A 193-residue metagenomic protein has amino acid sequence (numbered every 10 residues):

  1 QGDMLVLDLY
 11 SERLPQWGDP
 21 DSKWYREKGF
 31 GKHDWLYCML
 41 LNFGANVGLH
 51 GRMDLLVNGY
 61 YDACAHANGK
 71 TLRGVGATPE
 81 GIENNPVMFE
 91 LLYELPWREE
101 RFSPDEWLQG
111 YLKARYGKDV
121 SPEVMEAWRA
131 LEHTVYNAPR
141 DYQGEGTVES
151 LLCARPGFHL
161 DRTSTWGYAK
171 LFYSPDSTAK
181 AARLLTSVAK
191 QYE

Functional and structural regions predicted by a protein language model:
Q1, Q143-E145, P156, W166: Feature targets compositionally biased, intrinsically disordered low-complexity regions with long contiguous runs
Q1-S121, M125-E132, N137, C153 (+2 more regions): Catalytic-core regions of glycoside hydrolase
T71, T78, T134, T147 (+3 more regions): Residue-identity detector for threonine
K118, E145-T147, F158: Intrinsically disordered, low-complexity regions
V135-A138, Y142, Y192: Short, flexible helical or helix-coil boundary motifs
R140-G146, S150-L151: Ligand-binding clefts/hinges and TM-proximal coupling segments of bilobed small-molecule sensing domains
L151-E193: Histidine-centered catalytic/metal-binding microenvironments
